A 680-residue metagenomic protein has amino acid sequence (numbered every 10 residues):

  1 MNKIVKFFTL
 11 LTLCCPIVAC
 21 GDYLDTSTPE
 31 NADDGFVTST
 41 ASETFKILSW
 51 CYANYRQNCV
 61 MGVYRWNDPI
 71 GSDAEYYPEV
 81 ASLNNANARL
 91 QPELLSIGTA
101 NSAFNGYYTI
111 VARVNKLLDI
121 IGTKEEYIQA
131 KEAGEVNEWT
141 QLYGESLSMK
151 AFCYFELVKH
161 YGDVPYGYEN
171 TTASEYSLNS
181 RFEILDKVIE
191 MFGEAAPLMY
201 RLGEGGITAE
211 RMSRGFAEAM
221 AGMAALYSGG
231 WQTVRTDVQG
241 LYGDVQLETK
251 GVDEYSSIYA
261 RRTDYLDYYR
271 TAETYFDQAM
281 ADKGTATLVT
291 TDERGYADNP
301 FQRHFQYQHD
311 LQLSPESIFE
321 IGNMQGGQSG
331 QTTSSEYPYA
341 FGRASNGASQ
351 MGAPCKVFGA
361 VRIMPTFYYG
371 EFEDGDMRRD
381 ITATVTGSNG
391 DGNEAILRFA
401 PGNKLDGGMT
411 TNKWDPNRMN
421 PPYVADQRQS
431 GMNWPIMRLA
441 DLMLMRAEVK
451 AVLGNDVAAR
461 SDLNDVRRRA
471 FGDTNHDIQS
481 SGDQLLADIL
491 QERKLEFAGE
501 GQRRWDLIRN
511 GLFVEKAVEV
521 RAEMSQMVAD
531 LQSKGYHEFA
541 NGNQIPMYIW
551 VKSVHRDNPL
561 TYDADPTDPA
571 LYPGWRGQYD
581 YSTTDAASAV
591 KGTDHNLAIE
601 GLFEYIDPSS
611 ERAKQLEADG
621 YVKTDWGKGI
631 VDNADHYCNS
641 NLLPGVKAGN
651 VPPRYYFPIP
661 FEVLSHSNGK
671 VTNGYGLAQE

Functional and structural regions predicted by a protein language model:
M1-P29, D506-R509: Bacterial Sec-dependent N-terminal signal peptides
A19-G21, Y107-I110, Q246-A260, Q306-P338 (+1 more regions): Long, intrinsically disordered, low-complexity segments
G21-A88, V164, R211, G215-E218 (+7 more regions): An aromatic- and glycine-enriched ligand-binding surface/loop that stacks and positions planar moieties
T40-C59, V80-Y161, T171-A209, M409-L439 (+5 more regions): Conserved, well-structured interaction surfaces
E156, H160-D163, Y227, W231-V234 (+4 more regions): Alpha-helix C-terminal capping/termination sites
F367-R438, F661-E680: Flexible, polar/acidic helix-loop-strand segments at domain edges
